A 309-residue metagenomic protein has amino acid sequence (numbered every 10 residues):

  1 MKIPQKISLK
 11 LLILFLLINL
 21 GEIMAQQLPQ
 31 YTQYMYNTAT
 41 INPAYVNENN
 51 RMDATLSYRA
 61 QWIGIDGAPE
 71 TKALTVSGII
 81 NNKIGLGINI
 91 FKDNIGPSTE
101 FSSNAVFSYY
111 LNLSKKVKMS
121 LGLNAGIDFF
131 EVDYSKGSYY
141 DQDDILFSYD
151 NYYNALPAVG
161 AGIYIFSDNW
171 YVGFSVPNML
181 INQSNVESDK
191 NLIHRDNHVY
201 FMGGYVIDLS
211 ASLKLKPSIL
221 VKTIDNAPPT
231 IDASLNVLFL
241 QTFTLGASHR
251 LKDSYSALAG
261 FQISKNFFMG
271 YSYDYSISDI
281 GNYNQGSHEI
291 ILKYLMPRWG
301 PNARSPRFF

Functional and structural regions predicted by a protein language model:
M1-L12: Bacterial N-terminal signal peptides that target proteins for export
K2, I23-M24: Intrinsic low-complexity/disordered segments
K10-E22: Bacterial N-terminal signal peptides
Q26-F309: Subset of outer-membrane beta-barrel
